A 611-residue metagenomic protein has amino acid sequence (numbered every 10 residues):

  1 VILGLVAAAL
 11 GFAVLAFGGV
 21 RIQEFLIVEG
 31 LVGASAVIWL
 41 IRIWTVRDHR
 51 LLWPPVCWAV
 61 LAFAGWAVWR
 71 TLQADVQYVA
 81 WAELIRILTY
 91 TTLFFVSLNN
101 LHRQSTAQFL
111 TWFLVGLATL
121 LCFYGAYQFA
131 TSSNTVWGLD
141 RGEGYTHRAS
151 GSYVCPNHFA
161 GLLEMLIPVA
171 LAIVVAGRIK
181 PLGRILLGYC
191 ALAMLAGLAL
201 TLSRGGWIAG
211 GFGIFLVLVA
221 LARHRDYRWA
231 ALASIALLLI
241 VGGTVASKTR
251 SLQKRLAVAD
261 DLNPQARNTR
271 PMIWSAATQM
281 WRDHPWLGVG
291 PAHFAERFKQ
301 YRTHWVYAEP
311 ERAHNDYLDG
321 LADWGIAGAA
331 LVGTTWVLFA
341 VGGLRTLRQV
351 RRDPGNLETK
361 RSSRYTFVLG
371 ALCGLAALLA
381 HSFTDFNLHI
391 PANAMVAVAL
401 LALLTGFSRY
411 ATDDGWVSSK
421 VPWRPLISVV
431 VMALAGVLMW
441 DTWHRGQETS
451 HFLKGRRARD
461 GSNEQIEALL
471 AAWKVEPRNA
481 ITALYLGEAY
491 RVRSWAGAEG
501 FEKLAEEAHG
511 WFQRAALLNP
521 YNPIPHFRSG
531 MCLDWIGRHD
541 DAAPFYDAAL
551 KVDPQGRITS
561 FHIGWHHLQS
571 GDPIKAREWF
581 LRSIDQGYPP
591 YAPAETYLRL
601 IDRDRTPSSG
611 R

Functional and structural regions predicted by a protein language model:
V1-L88, T92-G116, A172-G188, F215-L239 (+9 more regions): Transmembrane signal-anchor hairpin modules in multi-pass inner-membrane enzymes, especially those that act on
A16-I27, Q77, V154-N157, G188-A220 (+3 more regions): Helix-loop-helix junctions and helix-breaking kinks within/between transmembrane helices of multi-pass membrane
A64-T71, V96, S105-R141, V154 (+1 more regions): Hydrophobic alpha-helical transmembrane segments
F123-S132, D140, A196-L202, G206-G210 (+3 more regions): A membrane-periplasm/extracellular boundary helix in multi-pass inner-membrane enzymes that assemble envelope glycans
C155, P271-E311, Y317-L331: TM-adjacent membrane-interface loops and short helices in multi-pass inner/ER membrane proteins
I326-T366, G537: Hydrophobic transmembrane alpha-helices and their immediate junctions
F452, I481-Y485, I524-R528, I558-W565 (+2 more regions): Alpha-solenoid helical repeat scaffolds
